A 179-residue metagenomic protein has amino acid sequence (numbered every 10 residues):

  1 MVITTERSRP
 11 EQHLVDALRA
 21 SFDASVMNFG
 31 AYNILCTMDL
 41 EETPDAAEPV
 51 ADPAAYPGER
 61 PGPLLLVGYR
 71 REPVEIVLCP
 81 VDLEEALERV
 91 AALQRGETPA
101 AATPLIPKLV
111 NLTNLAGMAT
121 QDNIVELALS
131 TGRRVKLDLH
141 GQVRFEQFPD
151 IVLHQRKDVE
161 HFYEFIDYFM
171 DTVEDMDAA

Functional and structural regions predicted by a protein language model:
M1-G58: N-terminal domain-onset segments
V2-D16, N28, T98-A179: Low-complexity intrinsically disordered segments
P49-R134: Phosphoinositide-binding peripheral membrane targeting modules
